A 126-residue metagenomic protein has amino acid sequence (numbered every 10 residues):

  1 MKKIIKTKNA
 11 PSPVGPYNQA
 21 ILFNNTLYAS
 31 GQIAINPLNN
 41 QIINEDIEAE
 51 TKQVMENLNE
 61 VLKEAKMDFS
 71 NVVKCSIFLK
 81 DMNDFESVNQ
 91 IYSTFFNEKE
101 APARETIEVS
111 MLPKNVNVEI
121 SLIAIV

Functional and structural regions predicted by a protein language model:
M1-V73, L79-V126: N-terminal presequence-like segments and the immediate start of the first folded domain
